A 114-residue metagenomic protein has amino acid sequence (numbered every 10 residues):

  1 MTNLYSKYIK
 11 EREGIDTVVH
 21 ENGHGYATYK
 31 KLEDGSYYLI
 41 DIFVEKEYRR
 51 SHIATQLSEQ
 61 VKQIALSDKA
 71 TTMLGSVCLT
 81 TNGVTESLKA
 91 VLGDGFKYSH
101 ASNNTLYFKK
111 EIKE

Functional and structural regions predicted by a protein language model:
N3-K10, G95-A101: Short secondary-structure junctions
K7-G25: Conserved beta-hairpin
G25-Y29, I42: Conserved GNAT-family N-acetyltransferase fold
G35-K46: Conserved acetyl-CoA binding element of GNAT-fold acetyltransferases
V44, R50-Q63: Conserved acetyl-CoA-binding loop-helix of GNAT-fold acetyltransferases
A65-T80: Conserved GNAT acetyl-CoA-binding A-motif
C78-H100: Conserved active-site alpha-helix within GNAT-family acetyltransferase domains
D94, S99-E114: C-terminal "cap" of GNAT-fold acetyltransferases
